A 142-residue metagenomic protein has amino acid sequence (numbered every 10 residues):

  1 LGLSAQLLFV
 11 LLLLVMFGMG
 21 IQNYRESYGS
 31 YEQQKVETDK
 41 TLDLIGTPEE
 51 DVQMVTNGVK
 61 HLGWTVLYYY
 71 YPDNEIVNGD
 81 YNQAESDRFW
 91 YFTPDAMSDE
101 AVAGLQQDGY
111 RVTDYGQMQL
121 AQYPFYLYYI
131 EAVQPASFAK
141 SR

Functional and structural regions predicted by a protein language model:
Q6-P124: Catalytic lumenal/periplasmic loop and adjoining terminal transmembrane helix of membrane glycan-assembly enzymes
L120-S141: Core SAM-dependent methyltransferase catalytic element
